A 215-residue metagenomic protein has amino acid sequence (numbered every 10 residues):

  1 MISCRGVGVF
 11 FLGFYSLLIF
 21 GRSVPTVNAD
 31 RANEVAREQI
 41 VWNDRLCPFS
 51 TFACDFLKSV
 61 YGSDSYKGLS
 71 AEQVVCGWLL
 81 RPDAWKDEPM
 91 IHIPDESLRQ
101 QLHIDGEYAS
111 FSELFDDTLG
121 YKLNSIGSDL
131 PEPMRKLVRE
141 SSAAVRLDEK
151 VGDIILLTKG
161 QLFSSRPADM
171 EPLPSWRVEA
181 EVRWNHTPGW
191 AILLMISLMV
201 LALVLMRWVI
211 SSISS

Functional and structural regions predicted by a protein language model:
I2-V27, L205: Hydrophobic secretory-pathway targeting helix
G21-T187: Soluble extramembrane regions of membrane proteins in the secretory/endomembrane system
W184-L198: N-terminal membrane-entry
V200-S215: Juxtamembrane interface at the cytosolic side of transmembrane helices
